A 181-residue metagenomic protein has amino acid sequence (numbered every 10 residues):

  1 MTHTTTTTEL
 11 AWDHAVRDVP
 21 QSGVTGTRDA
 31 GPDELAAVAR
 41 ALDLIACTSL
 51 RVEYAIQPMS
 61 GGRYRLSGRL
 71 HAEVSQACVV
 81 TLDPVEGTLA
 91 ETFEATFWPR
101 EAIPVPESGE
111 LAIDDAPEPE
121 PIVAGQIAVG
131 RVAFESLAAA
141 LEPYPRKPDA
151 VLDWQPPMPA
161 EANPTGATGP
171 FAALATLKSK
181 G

Functional and structural regions predicted by a protein language model:
M1-H71, S75: A positional/architectural concept
M1-Q21, T25, W98-G181: Charge-rich, low-complexity linker and terminal segments
G26-R28, V52-Y54, G68-L70, L89-F97 (+2 more regions): A structural signal for short, well-ordered beta-strand segments
D33, G61, A90-T92, F134: A generic structural motif
E34, V74, V85, A133 (+1 more regions): Helical mechanochemical/support elements of P-loop NTPase systems and associated helical scaffolds
R40-C47, V79-E86, A139, S179: Short, intrinsically disordered, mixed-charge
S49-R51, L82, D149: Short secondary-structure junction motifs
R65, H71-P104: Helix-adjacent hinge/juxtasegments
